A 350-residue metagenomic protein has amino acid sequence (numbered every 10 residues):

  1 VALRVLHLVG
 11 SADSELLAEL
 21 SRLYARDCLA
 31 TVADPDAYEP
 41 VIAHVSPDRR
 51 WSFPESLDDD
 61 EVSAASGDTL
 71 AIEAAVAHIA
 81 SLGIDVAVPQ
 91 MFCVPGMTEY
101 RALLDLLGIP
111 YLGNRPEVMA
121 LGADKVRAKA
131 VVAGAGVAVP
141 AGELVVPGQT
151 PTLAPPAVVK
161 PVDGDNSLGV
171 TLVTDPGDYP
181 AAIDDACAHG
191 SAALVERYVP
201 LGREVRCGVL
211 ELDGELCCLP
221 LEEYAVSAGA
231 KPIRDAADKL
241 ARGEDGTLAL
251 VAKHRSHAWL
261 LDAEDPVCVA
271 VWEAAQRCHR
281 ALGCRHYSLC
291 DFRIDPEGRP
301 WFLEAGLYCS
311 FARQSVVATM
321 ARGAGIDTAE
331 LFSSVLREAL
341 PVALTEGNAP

Functional and structural regions predicted by a protein language model:
V1-G10, R26, I79, M119-V205 (+2 more regions): Active-site nucleotide/adenylate-binding loops and adjacent lid/helix of ATP-dependent enzymes
V1-L112, P116-E117, R127, V146 (+2 more regions): ATP-binding N-terminal substructure of ATP-dependent carboxylate-amine bond-forming enzymes
L3, V9, D262-P350: ATP-dependent carboxylate activation and anion-phosphoryl transfer catalytic cores that bind Mg-ATP to form
P40, P110-Y111, V139, A157 (+2 more regions): Hydrophobic beta-strand scaffold residues
V41-A43, A193-V195, V205-R206, G283-E297: A short glycine-rich, hydrophobically flanked beta-strand micro-motif that places a catalytic Asp/Glu for divalent metal
L104, V131-A133, A321: Structural element of the ATP-grasp superfamily
R115-A120, E223-V226: Short, acidic/turn-prone active-site loops that include or flank metal/cofactor- and phosphate-binding residues
P176-H254, A263-E273, P296-W301: Phosphate-binding site of ATP-dependent enzymes
